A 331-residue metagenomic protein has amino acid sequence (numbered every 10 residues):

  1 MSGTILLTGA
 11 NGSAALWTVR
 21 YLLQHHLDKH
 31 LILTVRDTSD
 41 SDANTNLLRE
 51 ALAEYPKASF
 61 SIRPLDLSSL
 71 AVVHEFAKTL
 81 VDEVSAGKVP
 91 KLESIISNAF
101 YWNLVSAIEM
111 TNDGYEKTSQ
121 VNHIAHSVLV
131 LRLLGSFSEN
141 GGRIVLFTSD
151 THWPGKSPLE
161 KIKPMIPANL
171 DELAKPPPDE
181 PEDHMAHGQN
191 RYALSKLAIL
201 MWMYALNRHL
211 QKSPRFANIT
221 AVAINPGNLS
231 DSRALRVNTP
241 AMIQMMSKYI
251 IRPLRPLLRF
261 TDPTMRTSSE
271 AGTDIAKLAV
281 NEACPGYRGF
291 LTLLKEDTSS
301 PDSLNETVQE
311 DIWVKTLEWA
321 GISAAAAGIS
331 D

Functional and structural regions predicted by a protein language model:
S2-R233: Rossmann-fold NAD(P)H-dependent dehydrogenase/reductase core
I5, E282-D331: C-terminal helix-and-tail extensions that cap enzymatic domains
Q24, D82, A279-A283, G321: Residues at helix-coil transition
L65, T118, P263, P301-L304: Pocket-edge positions in alpha/beta enzyme catalytic cores
F76, I199-W202, A271-I275, I312 (+1 more regions): Alpha-helical packing segments of well-folded alpha/beta enzyme cores
D183, N228-T267: Alpha-helical membrane-targeting segments
S213-A217, A234, N238, E282-Y287: Glycine/proline-rich active-site loop of Rossmann-fold NAD(P)-dependent oxidoreductases
I251-D297, E306-V308: C-terminal helical subdomain
